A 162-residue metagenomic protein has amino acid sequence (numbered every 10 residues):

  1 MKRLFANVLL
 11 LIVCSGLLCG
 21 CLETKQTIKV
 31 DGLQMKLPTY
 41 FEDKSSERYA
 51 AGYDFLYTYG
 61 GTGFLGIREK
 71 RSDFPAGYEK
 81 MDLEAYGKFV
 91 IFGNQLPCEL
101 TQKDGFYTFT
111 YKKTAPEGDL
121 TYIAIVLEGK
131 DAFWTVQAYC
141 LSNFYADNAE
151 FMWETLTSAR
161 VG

Functional and structural regions predicted by a protein language model:
M1-V8: Bacterial N-terminal signal peptides that target proteins for export
L17-G20: C-terminal motif of bacterial Sec signal peptides marking the signal peptidase cleavage site
L22-G52: N-terminal "mature-domain start" segment
D31, K80-L83, Y145-A149: Solvent-exposed, acidic/flexible segments
T39-F41, T135-G162: Surface-exposed amphipathic alpha-helical segments
E47-T135: Conserved polar/disulfide-associated segments of primarily extracytoplasmic proteins
